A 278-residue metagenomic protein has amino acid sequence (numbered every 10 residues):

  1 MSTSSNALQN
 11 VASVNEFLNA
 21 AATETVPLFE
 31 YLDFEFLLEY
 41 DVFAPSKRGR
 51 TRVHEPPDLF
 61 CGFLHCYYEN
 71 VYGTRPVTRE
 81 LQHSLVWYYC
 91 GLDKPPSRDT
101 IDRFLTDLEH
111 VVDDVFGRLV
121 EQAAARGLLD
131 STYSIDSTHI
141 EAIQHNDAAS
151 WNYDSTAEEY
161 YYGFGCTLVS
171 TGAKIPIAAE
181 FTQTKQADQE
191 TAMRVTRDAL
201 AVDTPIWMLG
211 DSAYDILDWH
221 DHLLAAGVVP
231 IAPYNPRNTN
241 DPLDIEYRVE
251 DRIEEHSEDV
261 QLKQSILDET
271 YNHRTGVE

Functional and structural regions predicted by a protein language model:
M1-A20: General nucleic-acid-binding
V14-F34, I245-R248, T270-E278: An acidic intrinsically disordered interaction segment
L18-E69: Basic, short loop/linker segments at the boundary and entry of helix-turn-helix/winged-helix-like folds
R50-H54, M208-D218, P236-T239: Acidic, metal-coordinating catalytic cores used for nucleic-acid/nucleotide bond scission and strand-transfer chemistry
R52-F116: Short, positively charged, Gly/Tyr-enriched micro-motifs that form contact patches at catalytic or ligand/partner
D58-C61, T191, G276: Catalytic-loop motifs flanking and including active-site residues across diverse enzymes
R103-H222: Polybasic low-complexity intrinsically disordered regions
L217-V277: Helix-centered, glycine/charged polyanion-binding patches within enzymatic domains that contact phosphate-containing
